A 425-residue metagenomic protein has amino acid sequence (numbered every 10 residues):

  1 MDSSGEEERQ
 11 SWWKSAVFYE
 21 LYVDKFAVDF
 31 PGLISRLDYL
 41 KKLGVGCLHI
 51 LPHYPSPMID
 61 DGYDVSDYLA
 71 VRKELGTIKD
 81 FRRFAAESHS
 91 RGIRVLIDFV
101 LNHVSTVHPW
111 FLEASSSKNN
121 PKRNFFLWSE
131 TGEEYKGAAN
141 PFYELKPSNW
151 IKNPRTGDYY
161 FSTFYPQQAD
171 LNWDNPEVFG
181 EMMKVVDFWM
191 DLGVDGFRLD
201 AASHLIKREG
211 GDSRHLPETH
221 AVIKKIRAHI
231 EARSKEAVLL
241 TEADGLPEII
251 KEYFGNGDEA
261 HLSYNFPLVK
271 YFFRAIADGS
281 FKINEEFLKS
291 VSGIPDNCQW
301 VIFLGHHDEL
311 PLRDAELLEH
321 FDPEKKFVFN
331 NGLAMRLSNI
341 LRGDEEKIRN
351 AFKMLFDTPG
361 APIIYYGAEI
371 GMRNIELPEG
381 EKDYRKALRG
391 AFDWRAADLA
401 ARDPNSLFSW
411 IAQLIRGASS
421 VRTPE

Functional and structural regions predicted by a protein language model:
M1-E425: Active-site and adjacent substrate-binding regions of carbohydrate-active enzymes
